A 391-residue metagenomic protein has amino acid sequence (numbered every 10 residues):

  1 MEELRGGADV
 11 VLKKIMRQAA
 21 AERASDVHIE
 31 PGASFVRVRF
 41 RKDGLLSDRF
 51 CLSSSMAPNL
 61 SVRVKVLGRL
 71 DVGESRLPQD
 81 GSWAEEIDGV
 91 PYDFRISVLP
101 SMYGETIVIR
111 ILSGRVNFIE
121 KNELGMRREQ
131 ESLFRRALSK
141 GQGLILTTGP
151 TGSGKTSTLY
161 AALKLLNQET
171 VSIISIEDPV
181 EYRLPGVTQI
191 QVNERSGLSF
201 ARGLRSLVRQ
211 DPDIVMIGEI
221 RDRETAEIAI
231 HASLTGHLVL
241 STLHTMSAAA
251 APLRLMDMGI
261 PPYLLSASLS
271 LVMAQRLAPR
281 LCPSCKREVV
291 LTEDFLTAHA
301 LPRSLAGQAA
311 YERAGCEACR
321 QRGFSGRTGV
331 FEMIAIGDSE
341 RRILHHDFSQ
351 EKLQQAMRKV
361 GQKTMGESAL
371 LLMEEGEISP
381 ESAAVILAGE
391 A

Functional and structural regions predicted by a protein language model:
M1-A391: Short, flexible helix-loop junctions that flank or precede catalytic/ligand sites
